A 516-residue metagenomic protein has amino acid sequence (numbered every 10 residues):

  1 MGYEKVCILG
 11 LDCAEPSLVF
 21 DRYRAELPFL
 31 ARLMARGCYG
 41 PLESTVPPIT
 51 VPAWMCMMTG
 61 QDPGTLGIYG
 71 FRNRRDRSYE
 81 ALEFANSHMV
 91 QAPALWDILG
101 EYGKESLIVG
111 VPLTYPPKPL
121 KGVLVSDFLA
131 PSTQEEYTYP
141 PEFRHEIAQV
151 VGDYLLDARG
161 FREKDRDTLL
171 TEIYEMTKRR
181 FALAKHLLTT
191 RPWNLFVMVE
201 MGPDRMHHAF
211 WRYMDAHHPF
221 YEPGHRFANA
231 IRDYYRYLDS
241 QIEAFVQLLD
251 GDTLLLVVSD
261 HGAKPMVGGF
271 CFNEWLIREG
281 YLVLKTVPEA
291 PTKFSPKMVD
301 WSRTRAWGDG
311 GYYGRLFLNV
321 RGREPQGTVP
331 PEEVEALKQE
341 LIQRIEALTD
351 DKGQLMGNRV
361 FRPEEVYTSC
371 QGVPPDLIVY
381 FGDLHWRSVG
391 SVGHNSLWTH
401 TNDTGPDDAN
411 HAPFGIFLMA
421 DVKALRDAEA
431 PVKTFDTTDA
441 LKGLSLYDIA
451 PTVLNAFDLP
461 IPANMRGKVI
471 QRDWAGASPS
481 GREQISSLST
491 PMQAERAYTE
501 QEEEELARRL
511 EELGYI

Functional and structural regions predicted by a protein language model:
G2, L11, L18, A25 (+6 more regions): Secreted, luminal/periplasmic, and some membrane-associated catalytic domains that remodel anionic oxygen-ester
Y3, E15-W193, M201-H208, K468-R472: Active-site-proximal alpha/beta segments of enzymes that process anionic O-linked groups
E4, P374, G443, L459 (+1 more regions): Long, internal low-complexity/basic segments
G10, P41, E105-V111, L195-V199 (+3 more regions): A structural signal for short, well-ordered beta-strand segments and their strand-loop junctions that often border
C13-P16, P47-P48, P63-G64, S106 (+11 more regions): Short, solvent-exposed loop/turn segments at secondary-structure junctions
F29, E340, R344-A347, I416 (+3 more regions): Generic recognition of well-ordered alpha-helical segments
L170-F196, M206, F210-V257, H261 (+1 more regions): A long, amphipathic alpha-helix that forms part of the scaffold/cap immediately adjacent to metal-dependent active
D383-A450, A456-F457: Low-complexity, glycine/alanine/valine/leucine- and proline-rich hydrophobic stretches
